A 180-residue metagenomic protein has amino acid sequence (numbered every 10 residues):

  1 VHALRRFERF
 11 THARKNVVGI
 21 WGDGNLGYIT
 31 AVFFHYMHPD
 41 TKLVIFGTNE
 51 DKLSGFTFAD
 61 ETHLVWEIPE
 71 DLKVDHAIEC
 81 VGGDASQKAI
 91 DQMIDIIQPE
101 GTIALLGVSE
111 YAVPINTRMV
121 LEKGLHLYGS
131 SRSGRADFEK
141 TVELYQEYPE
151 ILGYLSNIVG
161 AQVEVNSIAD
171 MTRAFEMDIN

Functional and structural regions predicted by a protein language model:
V1-E67: Mid-domain Rossmann-like dinucleotide-binding core that forms the NAD(H)/NADP(H) cofactor-binding site
T11-H12, V81, I96-Q98: A generic alpha-to-beta junction signature in SAM-dependent methyltransferases
H38, Q98-P99, I179: Short conserved AdoMet
I68-A77: A short acidic, Gly/Pro-enriched loop at the edge of an enzyme's catalytic core that lines a small-molecule cofactor
I78-G82, L105: Redox-cofactor binding/interface segments in oxidoreductases and associated redox assembly factors
S86-L152: Glycine-rich phosphate-binding loop and adjacent beta-alpha segment of Rossmann(oid) nucleotide-cofactor-binding
D91, R135-N180: C-terminal hydrophobic helical "lid"/dimerization subdomain of Rossmann-like NAD(P)H-dependent oxidoreductases
